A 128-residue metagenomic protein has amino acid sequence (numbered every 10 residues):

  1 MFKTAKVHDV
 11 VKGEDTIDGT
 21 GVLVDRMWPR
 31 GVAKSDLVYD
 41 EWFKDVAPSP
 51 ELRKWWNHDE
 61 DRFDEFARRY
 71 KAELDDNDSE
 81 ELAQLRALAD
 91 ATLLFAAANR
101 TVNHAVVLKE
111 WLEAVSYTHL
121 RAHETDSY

Functional and structural regions predicted by a protein language model:
M1-W56: Glycine-rich, flexible N-terminal cofactor/catalytic loop recognition
H8, F63-F66, Y70, F95 (+1 more regions): Aromatic side chains
R30, T101, D126: Glycine-rich nucleotide phosphate-binding loop and flanking beta-alpha elements of Rossmann-like dinucleotide-binding
W55-A87: Mid-chain, well-packed structural core segment of small domains
S79, D90-A91, T125: Generic structural signal for secondary-structure transition and capping sites
L85-A114: Short, compact, well-ordered microdomains
T118-T125: Conserved small/polar residues in nucleotide/adenosyl-binding loops
